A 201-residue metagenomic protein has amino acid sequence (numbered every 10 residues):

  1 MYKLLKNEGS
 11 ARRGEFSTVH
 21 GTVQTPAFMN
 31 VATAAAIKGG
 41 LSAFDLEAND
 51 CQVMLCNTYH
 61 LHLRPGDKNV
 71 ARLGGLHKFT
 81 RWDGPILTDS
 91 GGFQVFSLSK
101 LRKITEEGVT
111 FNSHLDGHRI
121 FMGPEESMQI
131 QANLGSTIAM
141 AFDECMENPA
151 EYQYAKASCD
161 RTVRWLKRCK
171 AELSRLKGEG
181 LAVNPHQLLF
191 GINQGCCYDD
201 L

Functional and structural regions predicted by a protein language model:
M1-A182: Non-catalytic, usually N-terminal nucleic-acid engagement modules in DNA/RNA processing proteins
N184-L201: Glycine/Thr-rich beta-alpha phosphate-binding loop at enzyme active sites
